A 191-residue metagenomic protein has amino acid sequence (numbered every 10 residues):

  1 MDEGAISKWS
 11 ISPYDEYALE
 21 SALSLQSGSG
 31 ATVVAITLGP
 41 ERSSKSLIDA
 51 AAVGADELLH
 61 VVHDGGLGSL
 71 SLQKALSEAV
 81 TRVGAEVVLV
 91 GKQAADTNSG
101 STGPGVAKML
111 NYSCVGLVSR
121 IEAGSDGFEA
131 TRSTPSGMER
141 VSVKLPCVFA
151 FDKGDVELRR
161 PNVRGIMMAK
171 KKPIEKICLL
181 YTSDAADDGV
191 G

Functional and structural regions predicted by a protein language model:
M1-L38: N-terminal beta-strand-loop-alpha-helix module at the start of alpha/beta ligand-binding or catalytic domains
S46-S71: A glycine-rich helix N-cap at a beta->alpha junction
V80-A85: Glycine-rich phosphate-binding loop signature in dinucleotide/nucleotide-binding domains
T97-L110: Short Gly/Thr/Asp-enriched flexible loops that form oxyanion-binding sites at enzyme active sites
K108-S125: Short, acidic/small-residue loops that bind anionic groups at enzyme active sites
I121-P146: Anionic-ligand binding region
S142-K172: A charged, well-structured terminal subsegment
Y181-A186: Conserved small/polar residues in nucleotide/adenosyl-binding loops
